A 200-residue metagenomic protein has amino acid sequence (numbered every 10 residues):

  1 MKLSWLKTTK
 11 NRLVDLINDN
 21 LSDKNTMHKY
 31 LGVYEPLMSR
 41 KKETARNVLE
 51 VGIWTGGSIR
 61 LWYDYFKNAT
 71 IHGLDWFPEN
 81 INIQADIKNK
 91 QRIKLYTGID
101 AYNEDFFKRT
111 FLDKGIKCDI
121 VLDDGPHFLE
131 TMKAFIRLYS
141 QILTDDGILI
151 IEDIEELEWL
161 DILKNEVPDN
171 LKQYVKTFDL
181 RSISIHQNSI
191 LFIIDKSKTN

Functional and structural regions predicted by a protein language model:
M1-I151, E155-N200: A short alpha-helical cap/connector motif
